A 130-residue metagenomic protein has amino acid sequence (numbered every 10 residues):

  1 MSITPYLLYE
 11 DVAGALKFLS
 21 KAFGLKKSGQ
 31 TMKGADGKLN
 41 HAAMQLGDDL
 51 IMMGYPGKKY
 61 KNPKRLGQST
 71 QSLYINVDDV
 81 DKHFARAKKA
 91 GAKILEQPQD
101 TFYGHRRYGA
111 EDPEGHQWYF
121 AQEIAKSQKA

Functional and structural regions predicted by a protein language model:
M1-L8, L16-K17, F23-D78, K82-E111 (+1 more regions): Vicinal oxygen chelate
E114: C-terminal catalytic core of tyrosine-transesterase DNA break-rejoin enzymes
